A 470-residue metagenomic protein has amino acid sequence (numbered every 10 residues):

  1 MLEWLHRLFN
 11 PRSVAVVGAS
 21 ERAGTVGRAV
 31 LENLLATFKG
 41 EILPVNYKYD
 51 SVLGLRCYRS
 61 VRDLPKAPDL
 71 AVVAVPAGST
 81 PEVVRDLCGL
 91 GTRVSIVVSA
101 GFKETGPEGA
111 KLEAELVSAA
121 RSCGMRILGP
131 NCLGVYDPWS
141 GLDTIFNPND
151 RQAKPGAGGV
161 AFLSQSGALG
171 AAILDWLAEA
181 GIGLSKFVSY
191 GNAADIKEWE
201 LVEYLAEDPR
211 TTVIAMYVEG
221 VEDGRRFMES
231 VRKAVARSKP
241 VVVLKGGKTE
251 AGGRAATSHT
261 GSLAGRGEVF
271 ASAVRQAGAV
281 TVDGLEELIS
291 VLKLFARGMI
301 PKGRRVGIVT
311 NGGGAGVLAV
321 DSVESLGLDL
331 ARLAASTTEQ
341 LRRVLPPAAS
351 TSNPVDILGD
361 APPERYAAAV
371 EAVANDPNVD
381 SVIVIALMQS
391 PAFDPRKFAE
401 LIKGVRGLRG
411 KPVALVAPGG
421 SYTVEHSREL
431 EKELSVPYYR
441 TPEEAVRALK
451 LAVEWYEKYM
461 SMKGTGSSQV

Functional and structural regions predicted by a protein language model:
M1-V470: Catalytic-core regions of core metabolic enzymes, especially those transforming organic acids/acyl-group intermediates
